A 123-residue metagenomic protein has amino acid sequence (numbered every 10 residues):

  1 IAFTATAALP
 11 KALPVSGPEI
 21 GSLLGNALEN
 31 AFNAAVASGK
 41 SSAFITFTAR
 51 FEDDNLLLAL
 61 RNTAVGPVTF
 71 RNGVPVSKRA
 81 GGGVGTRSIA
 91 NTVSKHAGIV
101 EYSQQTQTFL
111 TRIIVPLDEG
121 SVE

Functional and structural regions predicted by a protein language model:
T4-L23: Conserved short strand/loop->alpha-helix "switch" segment adjacent to the catalytic nucleotide/phosphoryl-transfer site
A5-L9, F51-D53, A64, Q104: Heptad-repeat coiled-coil segments of the DHp/HisKA dimerization-phosphoacceptor module
G17-K40: Conserved ATP-binding N-box helix of the HATPase_c
S42-D54: Short beta-strand/loop element within the Bergerat-fold HATPase_c
D54-R87, V122: Glycine-rich/acidic phosphate-handling loop/turn and adjacent ATP-lid/helix of nucleotide-binding kinase/ATPase domains
V93-S94: Detector for a conserved hydrophobic position within an alpha-helical segment of the HATPase_c
A97-L110: Glycine-rich ATP-binding loops of the HATPase_c
T108-D118: Short C-terminal beta-strand
